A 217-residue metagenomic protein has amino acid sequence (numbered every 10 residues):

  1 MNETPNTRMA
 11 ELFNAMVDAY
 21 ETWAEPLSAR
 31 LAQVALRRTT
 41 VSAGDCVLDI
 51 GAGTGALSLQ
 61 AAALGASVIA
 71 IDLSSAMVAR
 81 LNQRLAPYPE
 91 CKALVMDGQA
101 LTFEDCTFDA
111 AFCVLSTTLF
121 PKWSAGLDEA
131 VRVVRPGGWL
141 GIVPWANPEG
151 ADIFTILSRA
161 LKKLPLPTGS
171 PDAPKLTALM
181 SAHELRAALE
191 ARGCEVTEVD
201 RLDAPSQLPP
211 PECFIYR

Functional and structural regions predicted by a protein language model:
M1-D45, A56-Q60, M77-R84, S158 (+1 more regions): Conserved class I S-adenosyl-L-methionine
M9, M16, T197-R217: C-terminal helical/coil "lid" or tail adjacent to the Rossmann-like core of SAM-dependent
C46-L101: Class I SAM-dependent methyltransferase SAM/SAH-binding core
Q99-A111: A short acidic, Gly/Pro-enriched loop at the edge of an enzyme's catalytic core that lines a small-molecule cofactor
A110-S124, A146: A short SAM/SAH-binding and catalytic strip from SAM-dependent methyltransferases
S124-W139: A short glycine-rich, Lys/Arg-flanked "PGG" loop and its adjoining helix->strand segment in the class I
W139-P209: Conserved catalytic/acceptor-binding region of the Class I
